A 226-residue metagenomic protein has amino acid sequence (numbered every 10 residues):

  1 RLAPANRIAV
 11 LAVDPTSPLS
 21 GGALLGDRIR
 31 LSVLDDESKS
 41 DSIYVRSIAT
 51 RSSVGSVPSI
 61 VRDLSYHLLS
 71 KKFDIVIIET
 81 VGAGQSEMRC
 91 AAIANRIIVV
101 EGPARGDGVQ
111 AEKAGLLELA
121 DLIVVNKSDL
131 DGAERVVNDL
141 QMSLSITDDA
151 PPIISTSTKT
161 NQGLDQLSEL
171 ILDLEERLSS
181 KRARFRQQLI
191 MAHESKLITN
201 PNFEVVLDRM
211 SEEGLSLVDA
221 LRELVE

Functional and structural regions predicted by a protein language model:
L2-S86, I93-R96: Nucleotide-state-sensitive switch-loop elements of NTP-binding domains
D14, E79, L116, N126 (+1 more regions): Residue-level signature of catalytic and energy-coupling elements of molecular machines, predominantly ATP/GTP-dependent
P15-P18, T50-R51, G82-Q85, P103-D107 (+2 more regions): Conserved nucleotide-binding/hydrolysis micro-motifs of P-loop NTPases
L24, L64, R89, I93 (+4 more regions): Alpha-helical scaffold elements adjacent to nucleotide-binding pockets in ATP/GTP-utilizing enzyme cores
V57, T80-C90, G108-A111, G132-V136: Conserved ATPase-coupling elements of RecA-like P-loop NTPase cores
S70, Q85-A104, A114-V124: Inter-motif core of Ras-like GTPase G domains
L122, S128-R177: Canonical P-loop GTPase G-domain recognition
Q166-E226: Long, well-ordered amphipathic alpha-helical subdomains in the mid-to-C-terminal portions of large enzyme subunits
